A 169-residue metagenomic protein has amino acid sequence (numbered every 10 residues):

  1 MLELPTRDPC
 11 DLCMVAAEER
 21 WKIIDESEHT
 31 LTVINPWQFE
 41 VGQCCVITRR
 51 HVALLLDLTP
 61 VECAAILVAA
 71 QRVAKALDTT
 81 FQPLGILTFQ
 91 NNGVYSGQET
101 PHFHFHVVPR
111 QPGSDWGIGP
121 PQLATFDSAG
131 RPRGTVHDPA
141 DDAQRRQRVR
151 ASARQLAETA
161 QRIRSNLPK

Functional and structural regions predicted by a protein language model:
M1-K169: HIT superfamily nucleotide-processing domains
